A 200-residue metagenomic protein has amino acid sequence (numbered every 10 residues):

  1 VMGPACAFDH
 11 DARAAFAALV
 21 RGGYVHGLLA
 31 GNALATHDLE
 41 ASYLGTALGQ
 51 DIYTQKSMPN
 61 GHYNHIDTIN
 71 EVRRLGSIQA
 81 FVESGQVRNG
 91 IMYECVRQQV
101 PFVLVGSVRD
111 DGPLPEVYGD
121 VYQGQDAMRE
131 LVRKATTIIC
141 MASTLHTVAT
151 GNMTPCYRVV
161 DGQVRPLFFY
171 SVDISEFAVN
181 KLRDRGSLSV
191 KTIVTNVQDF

Functional and structural regions predicted by a protein language model:
V1-G76: Metabolite-binding pocket within alpha/beta catalytic cores that recognizes anionic/polar moieties
D51-V100, V105-I138, S143-F200: C-terminal functional extensions of proteins
